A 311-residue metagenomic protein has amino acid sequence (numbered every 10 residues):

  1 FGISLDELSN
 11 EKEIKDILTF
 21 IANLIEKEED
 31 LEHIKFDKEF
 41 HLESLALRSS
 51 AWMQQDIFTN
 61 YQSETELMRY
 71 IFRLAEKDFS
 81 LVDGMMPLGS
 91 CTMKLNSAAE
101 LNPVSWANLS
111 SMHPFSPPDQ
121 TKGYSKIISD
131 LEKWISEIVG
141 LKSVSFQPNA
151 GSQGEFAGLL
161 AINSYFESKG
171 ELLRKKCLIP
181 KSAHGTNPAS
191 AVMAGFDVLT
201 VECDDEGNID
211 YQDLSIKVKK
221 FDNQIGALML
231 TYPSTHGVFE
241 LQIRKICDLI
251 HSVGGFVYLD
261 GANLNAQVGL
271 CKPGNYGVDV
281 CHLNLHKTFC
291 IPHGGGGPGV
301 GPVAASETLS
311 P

Functional and structural regions predicted by a protein language model:
G2-D6, W52-Q54, S145, M229: Short glycine-rich or small-residue beta-strand-to-loop segments that form or flank ligand, phosphate, metal/Fe-S
G2-S4, I34-L42, G84-L95, P148-G154 (+2 more regions): A glycine-rich phosphate-binding loop feature that marks nucleotide/adenosyl-phosphate handling sites
S4, E11-I14, Y61-S63, K94-N96 (+6 more regions): Short helix/loop capping segments that flank catalytic or ligand/cofactor-binding pockets
L8-P87, C91-A99, V104-S110: Flexible inter-domain linker/hinge segments
S9-E11, L18-E29, I57, Y61 (+11 more regions): Structural signal for hydrophobic packing residues in well-ordered secondary-structure cores of soluble enzyme domains
E43, S63-E64, N108-N149, G154: Conserved N-terminal alpha-helix of the aminotransferase class I/II PLP-enzyme fold
E43-A51, F79-S80, W106-P114, S136-G140 (+3 more regions): Short acidic (Asp/Glu) and glycine-rich catalytic loops that position anionic groups and cofactors
K122-G123, Q153-P311: Conserved PLP-enzyme active-site core in the AAT-like
